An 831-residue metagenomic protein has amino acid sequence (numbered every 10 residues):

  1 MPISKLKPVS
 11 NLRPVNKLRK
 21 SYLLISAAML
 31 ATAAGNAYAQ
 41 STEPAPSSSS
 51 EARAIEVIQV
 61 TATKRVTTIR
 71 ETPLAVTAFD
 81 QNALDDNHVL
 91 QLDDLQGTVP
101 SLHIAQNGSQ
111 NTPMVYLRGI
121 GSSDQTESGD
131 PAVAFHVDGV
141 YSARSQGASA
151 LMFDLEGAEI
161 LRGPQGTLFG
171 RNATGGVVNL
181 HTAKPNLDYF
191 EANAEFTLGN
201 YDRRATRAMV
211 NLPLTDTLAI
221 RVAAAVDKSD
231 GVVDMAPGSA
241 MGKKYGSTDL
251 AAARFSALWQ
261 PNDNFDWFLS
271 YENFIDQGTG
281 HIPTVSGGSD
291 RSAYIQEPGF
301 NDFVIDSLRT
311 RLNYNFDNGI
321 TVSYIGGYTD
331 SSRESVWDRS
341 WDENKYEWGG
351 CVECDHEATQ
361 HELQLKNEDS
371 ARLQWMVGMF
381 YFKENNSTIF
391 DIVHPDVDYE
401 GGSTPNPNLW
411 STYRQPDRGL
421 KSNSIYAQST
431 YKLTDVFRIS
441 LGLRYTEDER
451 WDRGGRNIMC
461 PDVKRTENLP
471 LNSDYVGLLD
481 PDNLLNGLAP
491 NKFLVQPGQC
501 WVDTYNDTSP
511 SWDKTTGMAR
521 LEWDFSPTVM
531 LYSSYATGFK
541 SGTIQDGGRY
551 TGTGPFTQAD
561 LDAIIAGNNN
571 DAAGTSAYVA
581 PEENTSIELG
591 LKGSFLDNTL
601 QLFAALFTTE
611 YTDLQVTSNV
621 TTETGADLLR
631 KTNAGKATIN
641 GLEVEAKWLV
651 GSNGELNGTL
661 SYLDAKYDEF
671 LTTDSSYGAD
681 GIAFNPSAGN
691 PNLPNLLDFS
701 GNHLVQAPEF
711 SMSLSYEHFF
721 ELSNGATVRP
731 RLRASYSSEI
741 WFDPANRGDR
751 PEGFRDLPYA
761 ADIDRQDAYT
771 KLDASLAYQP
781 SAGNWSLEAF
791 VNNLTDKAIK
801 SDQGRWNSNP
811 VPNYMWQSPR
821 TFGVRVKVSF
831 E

Functional and structural regions predicted by a protein language model:
M1-N87, D93-T98, N211, D263 (+1 more regions): N-terminal Sec signal peptide and the immediately downstream disordered periplasmic leader that contains the TonB box
S4, R733-E752, A777-E831: C-terminal beta-signal and adjacent terminal beta-strands/loops of Gram-negative outer-membrane beta-barrel proteins
S41-T42, D435-I439, Q601-E610, R630-P744 (+1 more regions): Gram-negative outer-membrane beta-barrel transporters
L92-D93, V115-Y116, H136, G157-I160 (+2 more regions): N-terminal periplasmic accessory domains that precede and gate Gram-negative outer-membrane beta-barrel machines
T126, V133, D138-P164: Short acidic/polar hinge/loop motifs at secondary-structure boundaries that mediate gating or recognition
E191, L198-S229, V233-G278, V304-T310 (+5 more regions): Transmembrane beta-barrel wall of Gram-negative outer-membrane proteins
V232-G246, T279-Q296, D338-C351, D391-Q415 (+6 more regions): Solvent-exposed loop segments that connect transmembrane elements
R311-R339, P527-A536, D546-G547, T557-N633 (+5 more regions): Membrane-embedded beta-barrel scaffold of Gram-negative outer-membrane proteins
